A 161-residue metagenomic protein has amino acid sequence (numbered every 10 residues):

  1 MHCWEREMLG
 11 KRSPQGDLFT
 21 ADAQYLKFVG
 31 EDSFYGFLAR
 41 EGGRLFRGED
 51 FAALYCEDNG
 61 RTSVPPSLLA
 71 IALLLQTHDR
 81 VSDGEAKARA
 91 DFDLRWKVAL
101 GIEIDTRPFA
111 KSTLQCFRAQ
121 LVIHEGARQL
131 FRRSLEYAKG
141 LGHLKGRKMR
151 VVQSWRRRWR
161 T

Functional and structural regions predicted by a protein language model:
M1-R44: Charged, often Cys/His-bearing segments associated with DNA-binding zinc-finger transcription factors
L18, D50-A52, T113: Short acidic (Asp/Glu) and glycine-rich catalytic loops that position anionic groups and cofactors
E31-L74, H78: Basic, short loop/linker segments at the boundary and entry of helix-turn-helix/winged-helix-like folds
G36, R40, A70, L74-T77 (+5 more regions): A broad, structural surface signal
L54-P66, D79-G126: Trp/Phe/Arg-rich N-terminal binding region typifying the photolyase-homology
I104-T161: Active-site- or DNA-interface-adjacent structural scaffold in DNA-acting proteins
